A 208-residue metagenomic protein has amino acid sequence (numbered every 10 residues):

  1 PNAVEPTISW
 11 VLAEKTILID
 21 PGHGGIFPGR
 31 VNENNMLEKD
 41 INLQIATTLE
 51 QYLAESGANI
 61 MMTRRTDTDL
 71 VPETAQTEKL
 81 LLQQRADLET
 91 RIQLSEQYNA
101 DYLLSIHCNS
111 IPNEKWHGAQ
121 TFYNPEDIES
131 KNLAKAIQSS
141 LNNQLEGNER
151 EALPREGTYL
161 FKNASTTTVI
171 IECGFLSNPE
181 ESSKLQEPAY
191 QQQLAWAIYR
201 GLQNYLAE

Functional and structural regions predicted by a protein language model:
P1-E208: Catalytic-site microenvironment of enzymes that process N-acetyl-hexosamine-containing cell-wall polysaccharides
